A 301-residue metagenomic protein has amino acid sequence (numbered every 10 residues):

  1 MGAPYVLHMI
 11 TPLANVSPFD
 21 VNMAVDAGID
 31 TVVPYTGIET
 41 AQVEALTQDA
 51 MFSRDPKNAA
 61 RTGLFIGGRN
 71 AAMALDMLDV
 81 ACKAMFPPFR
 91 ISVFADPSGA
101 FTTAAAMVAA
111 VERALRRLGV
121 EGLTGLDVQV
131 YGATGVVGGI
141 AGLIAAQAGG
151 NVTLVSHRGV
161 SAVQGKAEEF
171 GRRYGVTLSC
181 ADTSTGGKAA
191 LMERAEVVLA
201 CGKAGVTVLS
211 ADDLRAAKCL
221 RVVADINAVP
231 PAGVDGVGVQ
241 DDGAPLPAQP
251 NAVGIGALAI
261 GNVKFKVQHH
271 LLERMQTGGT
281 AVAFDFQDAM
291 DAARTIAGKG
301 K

Functional and structural regions predicted by a protein language model:
M1-F89, Q287-K301: N-terminal ligand-binding/catalytic initiation module
G2-A3, V229-K301: Adenosine-phosphate binding glycine-rich loop
A14, R69-M73, G99-T103, A133-G138 (+2 more regions): Gly/Ser/Thr-rich loops at beta-strand to alpha-helix junctions that form or flank small-molecule/cofactor-binding
I38-A41, A72-D76, T102, A106 (+4 more regions): Conserved active-site and cofactor/substrate-binding residues in soluble primary-metabolism enzymes
F86-F94, T124, Q249-N251: Glycine/charged-rich beta-loop-alpha catalytic/anionic-binding loops adjacent to active sites
A95-R113: A glycine-rich, Thr/Ser-enriched phosphate-binding loop motif common to dinucleotide/cofactor-binding enzymes
R113-V197: Glycine-rich phosphate/diphosphate-binding loop of Rossmann-like nucleotide-binding domains
V176-G254: Rossmann-like adenosine-cofactor binding region
